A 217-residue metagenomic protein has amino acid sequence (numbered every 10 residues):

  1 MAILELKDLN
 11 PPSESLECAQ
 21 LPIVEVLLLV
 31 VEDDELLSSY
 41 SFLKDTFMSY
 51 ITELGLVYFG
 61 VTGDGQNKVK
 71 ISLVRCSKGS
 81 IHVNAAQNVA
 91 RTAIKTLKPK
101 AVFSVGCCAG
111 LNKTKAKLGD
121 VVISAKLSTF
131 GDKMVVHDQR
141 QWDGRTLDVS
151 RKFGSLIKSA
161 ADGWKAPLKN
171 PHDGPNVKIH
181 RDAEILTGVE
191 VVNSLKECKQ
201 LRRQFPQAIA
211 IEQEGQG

Functional and structural regions predicted by a protein language model:
M1-G217: Intrinsic-disorder/coil detector with helix-boundary
